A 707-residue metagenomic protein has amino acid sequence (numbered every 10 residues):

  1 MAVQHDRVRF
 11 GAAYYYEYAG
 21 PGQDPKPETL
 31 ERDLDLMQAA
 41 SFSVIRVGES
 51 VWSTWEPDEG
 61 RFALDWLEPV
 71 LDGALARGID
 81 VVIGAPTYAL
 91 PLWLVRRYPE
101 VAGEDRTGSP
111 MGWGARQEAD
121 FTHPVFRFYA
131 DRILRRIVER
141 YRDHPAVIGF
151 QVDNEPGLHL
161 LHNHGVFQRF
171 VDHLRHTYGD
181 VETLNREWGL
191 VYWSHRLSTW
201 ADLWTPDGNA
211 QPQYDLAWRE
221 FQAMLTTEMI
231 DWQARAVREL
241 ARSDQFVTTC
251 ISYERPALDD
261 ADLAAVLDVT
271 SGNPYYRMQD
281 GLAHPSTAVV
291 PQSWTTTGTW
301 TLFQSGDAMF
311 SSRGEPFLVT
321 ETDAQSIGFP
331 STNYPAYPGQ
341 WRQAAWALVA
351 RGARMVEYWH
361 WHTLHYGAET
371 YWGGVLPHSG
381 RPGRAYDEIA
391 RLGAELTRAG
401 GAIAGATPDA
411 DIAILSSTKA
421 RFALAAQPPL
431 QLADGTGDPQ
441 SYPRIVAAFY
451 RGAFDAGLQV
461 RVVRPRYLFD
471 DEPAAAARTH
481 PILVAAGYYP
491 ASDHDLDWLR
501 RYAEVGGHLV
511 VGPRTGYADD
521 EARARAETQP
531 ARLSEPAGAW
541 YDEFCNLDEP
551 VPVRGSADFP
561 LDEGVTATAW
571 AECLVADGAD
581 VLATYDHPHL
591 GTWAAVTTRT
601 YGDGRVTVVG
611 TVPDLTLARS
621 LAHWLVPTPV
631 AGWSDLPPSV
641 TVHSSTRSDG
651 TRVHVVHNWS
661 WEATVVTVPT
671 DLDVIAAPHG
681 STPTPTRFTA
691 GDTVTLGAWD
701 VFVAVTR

Functional and structural regions predicted by a protein language model:
M1-V44, P57, A402: N-terminal carbohydrate-binding accessory modules
D6-F10, S41-S43, L75-V81, D143-I148 (+7 more regions): Short, well-ordered coil/turn segments that N-cap beta-strands
F10-D24, S50-D65, G112-D131, E155-L160 (+6 more regions): The substrate-binding groove and active-site-proximal loops of carbohydrate-active enzymes, especially glycoside
A12, M37, I45, A74 (+9 more regions): Conserved, mostly hydrophobic/aromatic
P21-Q38, D131-I133, S252-A261, Y337-A345: Short, acidic/polar
E31-P110, R135, Q233-A241, Y489-P490: Aromatic-lined substrate-binding rim segments of carbohydrate-active enzymes
T107-T299: Polysaccharide-binding and catalytic clefts of secreted carbohydrate-active enzymes
Y275, T287, P291-R707: Carbohydrate-binding surfaces of carbohydrate-active enzymes
